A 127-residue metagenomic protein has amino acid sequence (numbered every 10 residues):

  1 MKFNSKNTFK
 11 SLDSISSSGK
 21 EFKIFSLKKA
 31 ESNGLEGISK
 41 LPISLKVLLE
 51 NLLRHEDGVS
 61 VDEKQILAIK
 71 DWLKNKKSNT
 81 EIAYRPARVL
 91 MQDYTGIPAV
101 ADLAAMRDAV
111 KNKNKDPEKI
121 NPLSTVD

Functional and structural regions predicted by a protein language model:
M1-D127: Fe-S-dependent hydro-lyases/dehydratases of central metabolism
